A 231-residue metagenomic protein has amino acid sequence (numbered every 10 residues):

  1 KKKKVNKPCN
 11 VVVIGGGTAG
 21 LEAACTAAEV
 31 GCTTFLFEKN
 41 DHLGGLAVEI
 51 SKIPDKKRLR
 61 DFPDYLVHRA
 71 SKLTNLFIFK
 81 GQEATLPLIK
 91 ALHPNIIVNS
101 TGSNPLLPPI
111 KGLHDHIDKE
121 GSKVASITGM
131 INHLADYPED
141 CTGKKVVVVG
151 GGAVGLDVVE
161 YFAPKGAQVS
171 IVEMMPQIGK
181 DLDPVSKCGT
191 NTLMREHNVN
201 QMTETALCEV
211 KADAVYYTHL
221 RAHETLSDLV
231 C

Functional and structural regions predicted by a protein language model:
K1-N6, R69-K72, I78, P105-K165: Glycine-rich dinucleotide-binding loop and its adjacent helix/turn
V11-T34, V158-E160: N-terminal Rossmann-like FAD-binding beta1-loop-alpha1 element of flavoenzymes
G17-A19, H42, S103, G152-V154: Residue-level detector of alpha-helix initiation sites
L36-K72, V159-T205: Rossmann-like dinucleotide-binding cores of NAD(P)H-dependent redox enzymes
K80-L88, E204-D213: A conserved short coil-to-beta-strand element within the FAD-binding core of flavoproteins
I96, S100-L107, S227: Glycine-/small-residue-rich beta->alpha transition segments that form the dinucleotide
T218-T225: Conserved small/polar residues in nucleotide/adenosyl-binding loops
L229-C231: Hydrophobic alpha-helical segments, chiefly the membrane-spanning helices and signal/signal-anchor peptides
